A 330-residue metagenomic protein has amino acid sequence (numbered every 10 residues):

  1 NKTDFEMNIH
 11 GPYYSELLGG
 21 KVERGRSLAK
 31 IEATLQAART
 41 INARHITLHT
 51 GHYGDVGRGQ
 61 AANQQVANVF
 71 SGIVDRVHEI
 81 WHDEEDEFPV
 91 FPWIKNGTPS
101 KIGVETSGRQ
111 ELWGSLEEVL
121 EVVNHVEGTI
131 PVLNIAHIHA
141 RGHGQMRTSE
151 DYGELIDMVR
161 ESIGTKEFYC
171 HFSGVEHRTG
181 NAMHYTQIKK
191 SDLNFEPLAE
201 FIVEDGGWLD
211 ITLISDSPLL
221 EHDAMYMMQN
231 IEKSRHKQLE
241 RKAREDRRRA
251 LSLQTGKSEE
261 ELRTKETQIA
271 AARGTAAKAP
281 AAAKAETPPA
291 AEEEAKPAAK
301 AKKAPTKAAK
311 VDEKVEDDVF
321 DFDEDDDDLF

Functional and structural regions predicted by a protein language model:
N1-G11, L17, K21-Q36, K237-A283 (+2 more regions): N-terminal pre-domain/capping segments
M7-G11, I46-L48, I102-V104, P131-L133 (+2 more regions): Hydrophobic faces of well-ordered beta-strands that scaffold small-molecule active sites in alpha/beta enzyme cores
P12-Y14, G51-Y53, E105-R109, A136-R141 (+2 more regions): Active-site beta-loop-alpha junctions enriched in small/polar residues
E16-V132: Active-site acidic/histidine proton-transfer and metal-coordination neighborhood in alpha/beta enzyme cores
G57-Q60, W113-L116, H139-D210: Gly/Pro-rich active-site loop or hairpin
L120, A140-R141, G256: Polytopic alpha-helical membrane-helix bundles and their juxtamembrane interface segments in multi-pass membrane
E221-K237: C-terminal helical cap(s) of enzyme catalytic domains, especially alpha/beta-barrels
